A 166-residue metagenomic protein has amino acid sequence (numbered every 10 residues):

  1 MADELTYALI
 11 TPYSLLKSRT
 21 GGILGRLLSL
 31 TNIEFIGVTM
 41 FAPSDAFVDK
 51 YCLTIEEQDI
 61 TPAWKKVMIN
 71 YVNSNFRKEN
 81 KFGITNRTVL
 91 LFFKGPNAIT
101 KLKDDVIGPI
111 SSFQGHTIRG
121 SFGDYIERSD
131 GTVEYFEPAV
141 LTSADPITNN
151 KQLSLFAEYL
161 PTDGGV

Functional and structural regions predicted by a protein language model:
M1-V166: Non-catalytic terminal and connector segments of soluble metabolic enzymes
